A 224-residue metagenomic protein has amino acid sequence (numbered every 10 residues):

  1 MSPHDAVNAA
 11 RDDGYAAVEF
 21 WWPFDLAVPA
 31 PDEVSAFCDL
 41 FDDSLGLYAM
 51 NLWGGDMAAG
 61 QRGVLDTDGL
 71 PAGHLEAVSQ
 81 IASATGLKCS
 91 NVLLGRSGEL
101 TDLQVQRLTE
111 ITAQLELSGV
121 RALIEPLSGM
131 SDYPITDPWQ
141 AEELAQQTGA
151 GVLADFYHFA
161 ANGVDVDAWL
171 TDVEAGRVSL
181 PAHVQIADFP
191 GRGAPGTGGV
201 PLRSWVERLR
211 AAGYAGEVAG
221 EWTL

Functional and structural regions predicted by a protein language model:
M1-P3, F20-E33, G55-G60, L65-L70 (+5 more regions): Acidic-and-aromatic substrate-binding clefts and catalytic sites of carbohydrate-active enzymes
M1-S79, S83, G149-G151: N-terminal pre-domain/capping segments
D5-A10, E33-L40, G73-I81, Q104-Q114 (+3 more regions): A general structural detector for well-ordered alpha-helical segments in enzyme core domains, enriched
N8, A17-V18, A113-R203: Acidic/histidine-rich catalytic cores of soluble enzymes
D12-Y15, A84-L87, P181, Y214-A215: A structural motif
V18-F20, L45-L52, S90-V92, A122-I124 (+3 more regions): Hydrophobic faces of well-ordered beta-strands that scaffold small-molecule active sites in alpha/beta enzyme cores
D43, A59-G151: Active-site acidic/histidine proton-transfer and metal-coordination neighborhood in alpha/beta enzyme cores
P195-L224: Long hydrophobic alpha-helical segments typical of transmembrane helices together with their membrane-interfacial
